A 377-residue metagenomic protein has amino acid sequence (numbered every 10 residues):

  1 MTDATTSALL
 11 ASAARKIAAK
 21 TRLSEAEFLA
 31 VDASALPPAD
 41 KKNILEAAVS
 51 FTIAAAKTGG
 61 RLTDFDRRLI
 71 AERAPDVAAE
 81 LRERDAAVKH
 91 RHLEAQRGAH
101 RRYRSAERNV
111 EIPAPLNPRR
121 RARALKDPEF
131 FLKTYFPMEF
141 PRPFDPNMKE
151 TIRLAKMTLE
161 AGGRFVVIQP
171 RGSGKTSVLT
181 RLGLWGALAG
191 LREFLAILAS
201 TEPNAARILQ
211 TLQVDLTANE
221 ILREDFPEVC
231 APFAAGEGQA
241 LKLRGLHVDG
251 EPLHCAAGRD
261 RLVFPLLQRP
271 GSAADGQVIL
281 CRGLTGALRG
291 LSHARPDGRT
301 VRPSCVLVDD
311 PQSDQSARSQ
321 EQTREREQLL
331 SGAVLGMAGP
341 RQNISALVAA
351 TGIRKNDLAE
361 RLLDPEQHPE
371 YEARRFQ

Functional and structural regions predicted by a protein language model:
M1-S173, S177-Q377: Short, flexible loop motifs at catalytic/binding sites
